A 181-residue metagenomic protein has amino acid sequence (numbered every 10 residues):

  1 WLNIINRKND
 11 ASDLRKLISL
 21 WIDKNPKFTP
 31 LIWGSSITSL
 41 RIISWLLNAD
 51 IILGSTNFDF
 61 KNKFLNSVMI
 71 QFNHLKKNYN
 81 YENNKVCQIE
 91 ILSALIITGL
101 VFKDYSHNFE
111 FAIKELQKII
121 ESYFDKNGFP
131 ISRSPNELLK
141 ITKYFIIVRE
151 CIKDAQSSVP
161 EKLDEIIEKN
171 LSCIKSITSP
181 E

Functional and structural regions predicted by a protein language model:
W1-I167: Aromatic-lined, polymer-binding surfaces characteristic of secreted/periplasmic polysaccharide-degrading enzymes
K169-I177: Anionic-ligand-binding alpha/beta catalytic cores of soluble enzymes and soluble regulatory domains that recognize
